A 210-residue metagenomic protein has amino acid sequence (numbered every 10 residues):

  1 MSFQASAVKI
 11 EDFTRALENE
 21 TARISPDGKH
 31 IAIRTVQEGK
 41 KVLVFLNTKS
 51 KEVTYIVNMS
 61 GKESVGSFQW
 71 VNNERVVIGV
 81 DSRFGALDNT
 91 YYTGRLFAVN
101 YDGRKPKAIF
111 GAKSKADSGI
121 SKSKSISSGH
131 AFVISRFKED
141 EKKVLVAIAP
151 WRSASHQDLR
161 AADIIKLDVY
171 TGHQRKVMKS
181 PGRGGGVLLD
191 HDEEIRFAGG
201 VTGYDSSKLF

Functional and structural regions predicted by a protein language model:
A5-F210: Beta-propeller folds
